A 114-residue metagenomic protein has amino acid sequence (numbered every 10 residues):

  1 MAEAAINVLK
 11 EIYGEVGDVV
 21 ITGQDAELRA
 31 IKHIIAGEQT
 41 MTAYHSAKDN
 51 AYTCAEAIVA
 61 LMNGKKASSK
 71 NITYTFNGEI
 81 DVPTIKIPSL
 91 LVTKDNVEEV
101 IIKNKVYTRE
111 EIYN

Functional and structural regions predicted by a protein language model:
M1-H33: Hydrophobic alpha-helical
I6-G14, I35-Q39, E56-N63: Sec-exported extracytoplasmic/periplasmic mature domains
V20-T22, T40, V92: Structural detector of well-ordered beta-strand residues that form the stable sheet scaffold of enzyme domains
D25-L28, H45-Y52: Soluble non-cytosolic domains of exported or imported proteins
A36-K48: Short beta-strand elements at the ligand-binding edges of bilobed clamshell
A57-N114: Hinge/cleft segment of the Venus flytrap/periplasmic-binding protein
